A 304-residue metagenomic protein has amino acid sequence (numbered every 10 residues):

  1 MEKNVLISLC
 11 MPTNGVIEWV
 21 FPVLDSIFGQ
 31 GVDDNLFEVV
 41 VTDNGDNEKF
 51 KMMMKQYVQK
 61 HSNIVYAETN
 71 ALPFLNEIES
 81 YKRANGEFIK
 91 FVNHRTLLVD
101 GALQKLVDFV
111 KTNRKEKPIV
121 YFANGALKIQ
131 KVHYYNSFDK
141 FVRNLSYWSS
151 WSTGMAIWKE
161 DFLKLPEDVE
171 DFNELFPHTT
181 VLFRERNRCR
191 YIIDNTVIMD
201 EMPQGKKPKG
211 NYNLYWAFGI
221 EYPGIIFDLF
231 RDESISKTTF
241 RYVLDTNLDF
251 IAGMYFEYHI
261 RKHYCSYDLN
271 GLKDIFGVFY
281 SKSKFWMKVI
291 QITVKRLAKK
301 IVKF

Functional and structural regions predicted by a protein language model:
V5-C10, E38: Cell-envelope/extracellular polymer assembly enzymes that use nucleotide-activated donors
G15-Q30: Short, well-formed alpha-helical segments that are part of the catalytic scaffolds of diverse glycosyltransferases
T42-M52: A conserved acidic beta->alpha catalytic loop
E68-A84: Glycine-rich, basic loop-to-helix element that forms the pyrophosphate-binding segment of sugar-nucleotide handling
I89: Short aromatic/hydrophobic "clamp" motif used to bind/position activated sugar donors
L97-Y134: Conserved donor NDP-sugar-binding/catalytic core segment of glycosyltransferases
Y135-N213: Conserved nucleotide-sugar donor-binding catalytic segment
G210-K237, M254-F279: Catalytic core of nucleotide-sugar-dependent glycosyltransferases
